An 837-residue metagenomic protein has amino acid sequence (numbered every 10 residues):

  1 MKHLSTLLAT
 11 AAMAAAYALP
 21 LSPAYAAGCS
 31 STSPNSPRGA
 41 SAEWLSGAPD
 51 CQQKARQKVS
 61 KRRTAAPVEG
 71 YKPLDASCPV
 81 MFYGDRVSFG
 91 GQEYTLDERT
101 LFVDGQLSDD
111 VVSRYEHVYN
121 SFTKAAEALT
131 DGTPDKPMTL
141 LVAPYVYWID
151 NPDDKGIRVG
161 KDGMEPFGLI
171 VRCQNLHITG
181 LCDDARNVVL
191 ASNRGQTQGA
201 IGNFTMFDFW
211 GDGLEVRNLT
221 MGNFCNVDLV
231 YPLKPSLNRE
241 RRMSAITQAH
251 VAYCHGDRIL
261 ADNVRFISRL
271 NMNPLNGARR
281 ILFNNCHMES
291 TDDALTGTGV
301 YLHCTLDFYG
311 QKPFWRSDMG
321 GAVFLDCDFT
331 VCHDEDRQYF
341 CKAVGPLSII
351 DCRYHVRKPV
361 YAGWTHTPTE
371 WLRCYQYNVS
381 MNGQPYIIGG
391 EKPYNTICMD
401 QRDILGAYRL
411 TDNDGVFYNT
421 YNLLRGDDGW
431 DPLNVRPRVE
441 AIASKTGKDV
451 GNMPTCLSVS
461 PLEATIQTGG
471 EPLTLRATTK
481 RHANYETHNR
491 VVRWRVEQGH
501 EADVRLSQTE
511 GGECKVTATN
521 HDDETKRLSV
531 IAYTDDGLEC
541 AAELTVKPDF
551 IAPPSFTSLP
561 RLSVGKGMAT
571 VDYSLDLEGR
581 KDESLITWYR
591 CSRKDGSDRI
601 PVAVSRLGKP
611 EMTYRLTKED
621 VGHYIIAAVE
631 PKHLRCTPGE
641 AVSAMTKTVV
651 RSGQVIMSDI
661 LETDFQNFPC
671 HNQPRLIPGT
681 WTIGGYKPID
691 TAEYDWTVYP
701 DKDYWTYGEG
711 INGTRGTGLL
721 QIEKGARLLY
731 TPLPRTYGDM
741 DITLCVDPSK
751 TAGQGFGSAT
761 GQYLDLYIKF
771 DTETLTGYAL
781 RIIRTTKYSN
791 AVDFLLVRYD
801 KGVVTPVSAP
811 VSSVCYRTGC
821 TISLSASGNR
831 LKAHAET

Functional and structural regions predicted by a protein language model:
C29-M453, R527-S529: Sequence-level preference for short, compositionally simple segments enriched in small aliphatic or small polar residues
R186-V188, G708-L795: Secretory/extracellular carbohydrate-interaction modules and structurally similar beta-sandwich "look-alikes"
G451-V491, V496-I660: Ser/Thr/Pro/Gly-rich low-complexity disordered regions
L616, R727-P734, V807-V814: Beta-strand-rich interaction surfaces with strong enrichment in secreted/lumenal proteins
R651-P700: Extracellular carbohydrate-recognition regions
T682-L728: Short carbohydrate-recognition loop motifs
I742-L744, C815-T837: Carbohydrate-binding surfaces in secreted/extracellular proteins
R798-T821: Short, aromatic/His-centered strand-loop micro-motif at the edge of beta-sheets
